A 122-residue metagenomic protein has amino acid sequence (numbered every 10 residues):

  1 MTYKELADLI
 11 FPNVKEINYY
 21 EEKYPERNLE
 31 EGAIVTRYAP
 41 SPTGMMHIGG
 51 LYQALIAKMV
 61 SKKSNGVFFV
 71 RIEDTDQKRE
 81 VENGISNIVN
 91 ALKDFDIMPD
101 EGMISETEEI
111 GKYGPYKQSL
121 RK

Functional and structural regions predicted by a protein language model:
T2-K122: N-terminal Rossmann-like or analogous alpha/beta NTP/dinucleotide-binding catalytic cores that position adenine
